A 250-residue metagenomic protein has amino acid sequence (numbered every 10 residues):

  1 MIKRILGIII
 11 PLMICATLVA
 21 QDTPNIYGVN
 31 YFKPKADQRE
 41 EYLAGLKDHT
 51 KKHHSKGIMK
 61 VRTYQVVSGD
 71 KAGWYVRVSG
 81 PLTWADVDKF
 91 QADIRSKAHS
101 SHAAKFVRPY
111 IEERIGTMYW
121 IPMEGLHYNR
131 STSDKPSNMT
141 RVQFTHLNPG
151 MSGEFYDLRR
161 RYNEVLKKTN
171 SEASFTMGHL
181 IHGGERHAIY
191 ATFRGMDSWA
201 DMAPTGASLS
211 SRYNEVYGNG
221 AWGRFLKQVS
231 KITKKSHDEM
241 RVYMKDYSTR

Functional and structural regions predicted by a protein language model:
M1-K3: N-terminal secretory signal peptides that target proteins for export/translocation
I5-A16: Bacterial N-terminal signal peptides
A20-R250: Short S/T/G/P-rich N-terminal loop/turn motif that feeds into the first structured element of a domain
